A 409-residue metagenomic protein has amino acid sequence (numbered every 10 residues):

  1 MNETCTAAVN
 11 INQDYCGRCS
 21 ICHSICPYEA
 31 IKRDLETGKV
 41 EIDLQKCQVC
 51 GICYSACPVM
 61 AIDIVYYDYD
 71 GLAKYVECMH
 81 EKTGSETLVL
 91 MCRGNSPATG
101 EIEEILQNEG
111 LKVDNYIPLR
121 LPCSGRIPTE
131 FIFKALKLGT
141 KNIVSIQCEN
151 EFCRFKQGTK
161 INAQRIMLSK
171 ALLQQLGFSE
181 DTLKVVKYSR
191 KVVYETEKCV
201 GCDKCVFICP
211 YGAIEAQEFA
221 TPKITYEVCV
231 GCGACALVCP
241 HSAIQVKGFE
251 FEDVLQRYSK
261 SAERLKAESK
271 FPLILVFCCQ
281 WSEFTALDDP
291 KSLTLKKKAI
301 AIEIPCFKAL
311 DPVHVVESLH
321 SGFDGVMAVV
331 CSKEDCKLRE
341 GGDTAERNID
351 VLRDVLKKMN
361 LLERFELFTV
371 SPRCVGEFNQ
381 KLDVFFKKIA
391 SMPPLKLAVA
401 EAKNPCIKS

Functional and structural regions predicted by a protein language model:
M1-R18, E29-V49, Y67-E77, T182-I208 (+3 more regions): Ferredoxin-like iron-sulfur electron-transfer modules
M1-T6, L111-I117, Q147, A216 (+2 more regions): Gly-rich Lys/Arg/Thr-decorated short loops/hinges at beta-loop-alpha junctions or inter-strand turns that position
G17-Y28, Q45-V59, I143, C148-Q157 (+5 more regions): Local cysteine-cluster metal-coordination motifs and their immediate loop/turn environment, predominantly Fe-S cluster
E36-G38, I62-G94, F249-W281: A short, flexible N-terminal coil/short beta segment enriched in small residues
C50-A61, G84-E86, C229-Q245, E263-E268 (+2 more regions): Short Fe-S-cluster ligation motifs
K82-G125, K266-K308, V399: Mobile, glycine- and charge-enriched loop segments and immediately flanking short secondary-structure elements within
L119-L173, E303-F378: Cofactor-cradling patches in redox/metallo enzymes
Q175-K191, E197, K358-C406: Peripheral docking tails and interdomain loops at the edges of cofactor- or intermediate-handling domains
